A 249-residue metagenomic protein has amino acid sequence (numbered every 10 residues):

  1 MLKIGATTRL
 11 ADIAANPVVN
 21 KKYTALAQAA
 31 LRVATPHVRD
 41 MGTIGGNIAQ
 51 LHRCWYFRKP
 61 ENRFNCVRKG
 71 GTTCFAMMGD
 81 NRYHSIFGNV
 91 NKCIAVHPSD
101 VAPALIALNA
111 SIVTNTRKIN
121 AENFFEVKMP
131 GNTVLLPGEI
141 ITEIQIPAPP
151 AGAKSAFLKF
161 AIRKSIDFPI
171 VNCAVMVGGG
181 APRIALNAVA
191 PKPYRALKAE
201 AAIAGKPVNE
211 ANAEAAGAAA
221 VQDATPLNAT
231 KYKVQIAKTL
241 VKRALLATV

Functional and structural regions predicted by a protein language model:
M1-V249: C-terminal structural segment of proteins
